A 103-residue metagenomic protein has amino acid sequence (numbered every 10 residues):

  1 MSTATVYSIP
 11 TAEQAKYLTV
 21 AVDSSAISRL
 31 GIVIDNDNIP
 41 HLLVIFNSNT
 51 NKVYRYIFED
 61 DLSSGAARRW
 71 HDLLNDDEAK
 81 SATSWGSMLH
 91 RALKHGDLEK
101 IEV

Functional and structural regions predicted by a protein language model:
S2-V103: N-proximal accessory regions
